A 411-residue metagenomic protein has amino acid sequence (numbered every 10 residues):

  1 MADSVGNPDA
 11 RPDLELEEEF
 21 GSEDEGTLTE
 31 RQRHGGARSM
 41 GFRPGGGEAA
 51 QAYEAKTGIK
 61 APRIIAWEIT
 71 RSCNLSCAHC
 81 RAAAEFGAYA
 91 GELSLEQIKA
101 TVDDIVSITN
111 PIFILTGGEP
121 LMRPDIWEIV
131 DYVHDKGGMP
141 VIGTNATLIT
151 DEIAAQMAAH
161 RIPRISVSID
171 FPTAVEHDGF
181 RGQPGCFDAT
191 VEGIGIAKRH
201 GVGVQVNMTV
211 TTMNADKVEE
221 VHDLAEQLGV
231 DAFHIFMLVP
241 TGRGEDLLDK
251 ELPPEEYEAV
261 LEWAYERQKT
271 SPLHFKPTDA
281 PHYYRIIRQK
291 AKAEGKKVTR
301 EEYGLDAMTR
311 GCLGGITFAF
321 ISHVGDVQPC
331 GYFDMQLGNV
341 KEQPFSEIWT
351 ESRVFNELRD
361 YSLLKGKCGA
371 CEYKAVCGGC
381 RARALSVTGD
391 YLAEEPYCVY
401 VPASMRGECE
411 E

Functional and structural regions predicted by a protein language model:
A2-D13, E17, R31-R164: Conserved alpha-helical substructure of the radical SAM core
L95-T116, M122-P253: Radical SAM/AdoMet-radical enzyme domain recognition
G201, E255-E301, D326-G378: C-terminal accessory region of radical SAM enzymes
Q227, D231, D246-L273, M308-T309 (+1 more regions): A structural motif corresponding to the C-terminal lobe/cap of the Radical SAM core domain
Q227, I321-S322: Short, acidic, Ser/Thr-enriched surface-loop or helix-capping motifs
V298-R310: Short, basic/aromatic recognition patches
C312-I316: Short, small/polar residue-rich loop motifs at catalytic or cofactor-binding pockets
L364-E410: Cysteine-cluster motifs in flexible loop/terminal segments that predominantly coordinate metals
